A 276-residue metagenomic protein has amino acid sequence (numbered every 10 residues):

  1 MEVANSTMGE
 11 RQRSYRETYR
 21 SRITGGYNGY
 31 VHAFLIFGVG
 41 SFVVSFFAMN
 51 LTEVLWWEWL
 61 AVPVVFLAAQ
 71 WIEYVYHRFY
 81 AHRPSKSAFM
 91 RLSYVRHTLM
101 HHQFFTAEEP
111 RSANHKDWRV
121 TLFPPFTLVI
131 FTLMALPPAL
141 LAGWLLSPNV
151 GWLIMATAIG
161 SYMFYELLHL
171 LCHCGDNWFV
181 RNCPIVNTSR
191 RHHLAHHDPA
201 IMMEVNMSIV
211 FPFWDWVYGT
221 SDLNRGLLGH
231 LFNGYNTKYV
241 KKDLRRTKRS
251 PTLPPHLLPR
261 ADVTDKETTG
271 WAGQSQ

Functional and structural regions predicted by a protein language model:
M1-V43: Cytosolic-side membrane-entry/anchor segment at the start of a transmembrane helix
G25-G29, T52, W152, A156: Membrane-water interface of alpha-helical transmembrane segments
Y30-A48, F126-G143: Hydrophobic core of alpha-helical transmembrane segments in multi-pass integral membrane proteins
V39-V44, F66-Q70, Y74: Specific transmembrane helices
V44-L60, L140-L153: Helix-coil boundary and interhelical linker segments in multi-pass alpha-helical membrane proteins
W71-T237: Membrane-embedded catalytic scaffold of the fatty acid hydroxylase/desaturase
N236-S275: A membrane-cytosol interface segment of integral membrane proteins
